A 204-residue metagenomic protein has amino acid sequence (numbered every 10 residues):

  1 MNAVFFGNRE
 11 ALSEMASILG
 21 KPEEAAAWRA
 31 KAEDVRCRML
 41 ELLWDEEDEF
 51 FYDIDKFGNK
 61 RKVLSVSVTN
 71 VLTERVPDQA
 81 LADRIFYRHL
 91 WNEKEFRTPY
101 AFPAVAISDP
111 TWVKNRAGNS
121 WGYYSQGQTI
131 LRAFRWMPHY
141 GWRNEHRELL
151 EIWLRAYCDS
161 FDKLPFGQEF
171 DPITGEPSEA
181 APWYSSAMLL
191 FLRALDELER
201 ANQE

Functional and structural regions predicted by a protein language model:
M1-A26, K60-L64, S108-L131, P138 (+1 more regions): The feature captures the catalytic groove of carbohydrate-active enzymes
A3-P22, N70-L81, L131-N144, L190-N202: Well-ordered alpha-helical scaffold segments within catalytic/enzyme domains
N8, L12-L40, A80-E95, G141-Y157: Extended, well-ordered alpha-helical scaffold segments
C37-S125, R155-E204: Extended glycan-interaction surfaces of carbohydrate-active proteins
